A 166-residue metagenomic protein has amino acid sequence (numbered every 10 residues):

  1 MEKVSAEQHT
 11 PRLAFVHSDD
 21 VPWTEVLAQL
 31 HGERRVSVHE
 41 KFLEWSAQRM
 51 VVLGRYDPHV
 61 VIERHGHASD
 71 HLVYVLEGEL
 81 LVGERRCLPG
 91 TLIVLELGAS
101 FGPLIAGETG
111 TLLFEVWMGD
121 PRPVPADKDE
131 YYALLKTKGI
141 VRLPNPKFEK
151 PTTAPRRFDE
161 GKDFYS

Functional and structural regions predicted by a protein language model:
M1-Q48, Y131, I140-S166: A short, N-terminal "cap"/entry segment at the start of jelly-roll beta-barrel domains of the cupin/DSBH fold
E33-G66, R86-P89, E96-S100: Conserved short histidine dyad/triad with adjacent acidic residue
Q48, E77, M118: ATP/adenylate-binding site constellation spanning eukaryotic-like Ser/Thr protein kinases, ABC-transporter
P58-V60, H67-V82: Glycine- and acidic-residue-biased ligand/ion/polar-headgroup-sensing regions
R86, L97-D127: Ligand-binding loop in jelly-roll beta-barrel domains
